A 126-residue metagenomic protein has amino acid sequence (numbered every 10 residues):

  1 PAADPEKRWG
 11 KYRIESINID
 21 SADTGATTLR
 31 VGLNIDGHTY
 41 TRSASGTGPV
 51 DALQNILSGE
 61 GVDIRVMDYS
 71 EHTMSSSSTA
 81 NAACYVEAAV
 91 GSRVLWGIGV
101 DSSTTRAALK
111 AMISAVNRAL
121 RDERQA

Functional and structural regions predicted by a protein language model:
P1-A126: Terminal or standalone catalytic/regulatory effector modules within metabolic enzymes and repeat proteins
